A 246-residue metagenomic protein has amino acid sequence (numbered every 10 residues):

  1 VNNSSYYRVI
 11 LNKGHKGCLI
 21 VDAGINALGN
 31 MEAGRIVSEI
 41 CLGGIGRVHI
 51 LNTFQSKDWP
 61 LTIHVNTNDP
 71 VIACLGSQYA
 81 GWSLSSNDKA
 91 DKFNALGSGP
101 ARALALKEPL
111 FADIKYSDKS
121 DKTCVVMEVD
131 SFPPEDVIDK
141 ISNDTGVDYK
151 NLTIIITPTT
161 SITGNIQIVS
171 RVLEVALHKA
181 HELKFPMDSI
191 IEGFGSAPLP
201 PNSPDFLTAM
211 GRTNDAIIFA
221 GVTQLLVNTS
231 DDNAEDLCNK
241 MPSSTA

Functional and structural regions predicted by a protein language model:
V1-N94: An N-terminal, globular interaction/scaffold subdomain
V9-H15, F111-K119, R212-I218: Short, flexible, solvent-exposed loop/turn segments with mixed acidic/basic and small polar residues
A23-G24, T123-E128, G221-N228: Short cationic amphipathic helices and targeting signals
N26, N30-G34, D130, P134 (+3 more regions): Generic structural signal for well-ordered, non-membrane alpha-helical segments in soluble metabolic enzymes
S56, C74-A105, P158-V175: Short N-terminal secondary-structure initiator segments
I72-N87, L106-V126, E182-S189, F194-L199: Charged, low-complexity, helix/coiled-coil-prone segments
N87-S161: Intrinsically disordered, low-complexity linker/loop segments enriched in Gly/Pro and charged/polar residues
V137-A246: A contiguous, surface-oriented mixed alpha/beta subdomain in the mid-to-C-terminal portion of proteins that forms
